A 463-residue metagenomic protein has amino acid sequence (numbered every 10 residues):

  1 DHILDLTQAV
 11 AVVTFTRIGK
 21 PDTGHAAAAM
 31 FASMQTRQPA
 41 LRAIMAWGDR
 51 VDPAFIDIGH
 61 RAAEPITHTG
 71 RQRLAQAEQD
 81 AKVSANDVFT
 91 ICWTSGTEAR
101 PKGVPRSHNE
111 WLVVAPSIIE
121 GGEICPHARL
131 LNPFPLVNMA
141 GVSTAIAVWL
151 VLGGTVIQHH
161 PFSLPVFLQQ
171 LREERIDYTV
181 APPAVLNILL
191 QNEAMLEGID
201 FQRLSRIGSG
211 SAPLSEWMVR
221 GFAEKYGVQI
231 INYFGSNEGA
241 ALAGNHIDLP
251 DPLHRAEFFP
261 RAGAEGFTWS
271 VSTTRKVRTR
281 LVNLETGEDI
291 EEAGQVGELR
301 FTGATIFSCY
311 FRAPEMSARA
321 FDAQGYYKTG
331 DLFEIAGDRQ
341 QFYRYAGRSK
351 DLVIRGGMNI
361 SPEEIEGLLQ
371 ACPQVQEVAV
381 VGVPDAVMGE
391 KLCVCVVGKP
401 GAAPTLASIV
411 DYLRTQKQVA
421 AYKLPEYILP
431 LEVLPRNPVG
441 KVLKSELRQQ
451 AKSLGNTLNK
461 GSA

Functional and structural regions predicted by a protein language model:
D1-A62, P400: Structural core segment of the AMP-binding/adenylate-forming
H2-L6, V12-T16, T179, G303 (+6 more regions): AMP-binding/adenylate-forming catalytic core of the ANL superfamily
R42, A46, Q418-K441, L458-A463: AMP-binding/adenylate-forming catalytic domain of the ANL superfamily
M45-V51, H60-W93, R100, S107-N109 (+1 more regions): Conserved pre-ATP/AMP-binding loop-to-beta segment of ANL
H60, I176-A181, A194-R261, R278 (+1 more regions): Gly/Ser/Thr-rich phosphate-binding loop
N86-A99, V104, A115, I119 (+2 more regions): ATP phosphate-binding P-loop of adenylate-forming
L112-R129, V137-Y178, Q191-E193: Conserved AMP-binding/adenylation subdomain of ANL enzymes
W269-R278, T286-A320, I360: Conserved ATP/PPi-binding loop(s) of AMP-dependent carboxylate-activating enzymes
